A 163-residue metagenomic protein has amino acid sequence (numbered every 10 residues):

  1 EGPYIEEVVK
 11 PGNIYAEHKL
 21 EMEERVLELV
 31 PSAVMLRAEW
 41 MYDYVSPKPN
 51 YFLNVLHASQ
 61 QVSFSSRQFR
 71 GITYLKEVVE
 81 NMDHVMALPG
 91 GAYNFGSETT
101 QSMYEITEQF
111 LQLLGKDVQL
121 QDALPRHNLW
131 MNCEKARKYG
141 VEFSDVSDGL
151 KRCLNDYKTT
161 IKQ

Functional and structural regions predicted by a protein language model:
E1-L36, D43: Catalytic helix-loop patch of NAD(P)-dependent Rossmann-fold dehydrogenases
G2-P3, S46-N50, I106-E108: Short aromatic-enriched loop/helix-cap "lid" or pocket-rim segments at secondary-structure transitions that line
N13, R70-T73, Q101, M131 (+1 more regions): Residue-level signal for the nucleotide or nucleotide-sugar donor/cofactor binding architecture
E24-G71, E77: NAD(P)-dependent short-chain dehydrogenase/reductase
E28-A33, A58-Q61, M86-G91, Q112-K116 (+1 more regions): Short glycine/proline-enriched coil/turn segments at helix->beta-strand junctions
K76-H84, K151: Amphipathic alpha-helical segments that line or abut small-molecule/effector binding pockets and mediate allosteric
N81-C133, I161-K162: Mid/C-terminal beta-alpha module of Rossmann-like enzyme folds, strongest in SDR-family dehydrogenases/epimerases
V146-Q163: Amphipathic terminal alpha-helices
